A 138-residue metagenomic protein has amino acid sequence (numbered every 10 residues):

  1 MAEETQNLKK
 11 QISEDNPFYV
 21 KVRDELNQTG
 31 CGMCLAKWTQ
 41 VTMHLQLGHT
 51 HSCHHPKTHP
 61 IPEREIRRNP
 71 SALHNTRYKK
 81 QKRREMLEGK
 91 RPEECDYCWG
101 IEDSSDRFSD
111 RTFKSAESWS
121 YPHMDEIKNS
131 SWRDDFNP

Functional and structural regions predicted by a protein language model:
M1, E102-S104, F113, S118 (+1 more regions): Conserved glycine-rich "GG(E/T)P / GGGxP" loop and the immediately following alpha-helix in the radical SAM core
M1-E3, Q40-L45, C53, D134-P138: Generic low-polarity alpha-helical segments
M1-R23: Short, compositionally biased leader-like segments
I12, N69-H74, S118-S130: Charged, glycine/proline-rich intrinsically disordered loops and linkers
P17-R111: Accessory C-terminal segments flanking Radical SAM cores
